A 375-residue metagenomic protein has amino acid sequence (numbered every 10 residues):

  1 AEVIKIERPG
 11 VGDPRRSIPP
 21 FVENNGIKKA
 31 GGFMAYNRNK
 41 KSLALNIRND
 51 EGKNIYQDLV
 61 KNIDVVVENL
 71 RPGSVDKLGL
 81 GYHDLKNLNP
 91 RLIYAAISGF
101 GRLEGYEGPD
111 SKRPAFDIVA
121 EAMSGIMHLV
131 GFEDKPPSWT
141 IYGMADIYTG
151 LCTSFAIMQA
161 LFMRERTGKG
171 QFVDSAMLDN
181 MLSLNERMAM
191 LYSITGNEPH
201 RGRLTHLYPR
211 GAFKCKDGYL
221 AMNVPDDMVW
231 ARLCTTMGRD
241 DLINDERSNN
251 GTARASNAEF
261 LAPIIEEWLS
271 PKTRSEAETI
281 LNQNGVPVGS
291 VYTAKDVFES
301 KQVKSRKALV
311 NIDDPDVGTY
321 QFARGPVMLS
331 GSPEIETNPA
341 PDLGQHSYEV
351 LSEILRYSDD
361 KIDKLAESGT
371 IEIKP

Functional and structural regions predicted by a protein language model:
A1-R166, D342, Y348-P375: N-terminal helix-loop segment corresponding to the beta1-alpha1 unit of nucleotide/adenylate-binding folds
V3, N282-D296, Y357-D363: Short, well-structured beta-strand/strand-turn elements
G10, G99-G101, M177-L182, D217 (+3 more regions): Glycine-rich beta-alpha junction loops
N24, F33, H200-T205, R210-A212 (+3 more regions): Short Gly/Pro-enriched turn/cap motifs at secondary-structure boundaries
R102-L103, D134-M144, E165-D179, P199-T205 (+2 more regions): Conserved Rossmann-fold dehydrogenase catalytic segment
H128-G131, G150-G170, S183, R187-S193 (+1 more regions): Oxidoreductase and adenylate-handling cofactor-binding alpha/beta cores
Y208-N284, V288: Aromatic-enriched alpha-helical interface/lid elements that frame and gate functional surfaces
K214-C215, D296-P375: Terminal low-complexity tails and localization/encapsulation signals of metabolic enzymes
